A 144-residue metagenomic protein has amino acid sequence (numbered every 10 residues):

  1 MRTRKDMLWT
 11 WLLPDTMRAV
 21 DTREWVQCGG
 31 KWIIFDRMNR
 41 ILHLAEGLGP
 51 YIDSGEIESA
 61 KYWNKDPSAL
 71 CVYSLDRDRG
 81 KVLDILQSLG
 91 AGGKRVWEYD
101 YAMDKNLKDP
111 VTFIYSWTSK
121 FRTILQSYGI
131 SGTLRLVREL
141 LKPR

Functional and structural regions predicted by a protein language model:
M1-R144: Structured alpha/beta or helical-core interaction and ligand-binding surfaces enriched in interleaved
